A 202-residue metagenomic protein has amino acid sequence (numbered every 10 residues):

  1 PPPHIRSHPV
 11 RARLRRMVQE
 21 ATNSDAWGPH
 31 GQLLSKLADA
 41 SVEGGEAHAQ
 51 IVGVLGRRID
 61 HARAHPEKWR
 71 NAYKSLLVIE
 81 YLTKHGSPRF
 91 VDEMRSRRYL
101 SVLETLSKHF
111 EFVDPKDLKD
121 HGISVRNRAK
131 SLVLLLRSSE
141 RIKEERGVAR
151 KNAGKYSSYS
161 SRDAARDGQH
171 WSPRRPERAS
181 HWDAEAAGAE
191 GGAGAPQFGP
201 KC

Functional and structural regions predicted by a protein language model:
P1-C202: Alpha-helical scaffold domains
